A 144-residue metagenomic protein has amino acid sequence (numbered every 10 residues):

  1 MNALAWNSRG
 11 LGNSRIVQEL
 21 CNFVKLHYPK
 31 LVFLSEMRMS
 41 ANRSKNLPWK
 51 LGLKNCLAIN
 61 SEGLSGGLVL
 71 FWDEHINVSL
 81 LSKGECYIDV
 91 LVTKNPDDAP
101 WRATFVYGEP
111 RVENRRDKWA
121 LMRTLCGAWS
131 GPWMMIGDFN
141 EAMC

Functional and structural regions predicted by a protein language model:
M1-S130, M135, A142-M143: Short phosphate/oxyanion-binding micro-motifs
